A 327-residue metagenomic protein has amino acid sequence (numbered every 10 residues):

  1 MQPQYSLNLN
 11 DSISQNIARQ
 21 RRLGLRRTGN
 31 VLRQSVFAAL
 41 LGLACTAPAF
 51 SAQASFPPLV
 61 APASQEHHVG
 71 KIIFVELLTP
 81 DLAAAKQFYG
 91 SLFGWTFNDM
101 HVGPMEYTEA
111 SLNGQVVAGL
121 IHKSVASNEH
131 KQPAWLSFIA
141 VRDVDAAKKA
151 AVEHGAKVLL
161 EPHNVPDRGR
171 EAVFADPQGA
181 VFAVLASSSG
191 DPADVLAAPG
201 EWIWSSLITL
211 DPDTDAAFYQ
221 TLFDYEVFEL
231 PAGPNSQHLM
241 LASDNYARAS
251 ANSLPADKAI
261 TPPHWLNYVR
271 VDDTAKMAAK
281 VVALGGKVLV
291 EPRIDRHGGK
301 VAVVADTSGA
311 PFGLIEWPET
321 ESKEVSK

Functional and structural regions predicted by a protein language model:
M1-N30: N-terminal secretory signal peptides that target proteins for export/translocation
Q34-P48: Bacterial N-terminal signal peptides
F50-H67, V152-I203, L207, F228-D244 (+3 more regions): Vicinal oxygen chelate
L59-P62, W95, H122-V125, E129 (+2 more regions): ER-lumen resident redox/N-glycosylation machinery signature
G70-P80, T108-A110, A126-A150, R170-A175 (+3 more regions): Vicinal oxygen chelate
E76-Q115, E153, L159-G169, V173 (+2 more regions): Core segments of cupin and vicinal oxygen chelate
M100-V117, I121-S189, V195: Active-site-adjacent scaffolding segments
A247-S250, H264: Non-catalytic, C-terminal membrane-associated alpha-helical segments of glycosyltransferases
